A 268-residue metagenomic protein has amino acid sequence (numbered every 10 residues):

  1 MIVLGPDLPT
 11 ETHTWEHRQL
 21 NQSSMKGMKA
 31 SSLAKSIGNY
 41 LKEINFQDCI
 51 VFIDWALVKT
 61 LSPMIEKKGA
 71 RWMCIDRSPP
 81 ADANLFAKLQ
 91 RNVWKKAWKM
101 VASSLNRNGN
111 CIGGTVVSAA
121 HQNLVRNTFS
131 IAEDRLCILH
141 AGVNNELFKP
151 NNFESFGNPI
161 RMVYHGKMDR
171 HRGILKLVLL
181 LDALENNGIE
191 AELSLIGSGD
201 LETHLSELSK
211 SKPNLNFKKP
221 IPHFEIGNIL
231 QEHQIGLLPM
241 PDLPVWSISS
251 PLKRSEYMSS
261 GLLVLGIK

Functional and structural regions predicted by a protein language model:
M1-T10, I44-Q47, D182-N186: N-terminal subdomain of nucleotide-sugar transferases
I2-K29, H121, G199: N-terminal strand-loop element at the rim of the active site of nucleotide-sugar-dependent glycosyltransferases
G38, C74, P80-D82, R91-G114: Membrane-proximal helix-turn-helix segments that form the acceptor-binding/catalytic region of lipid-linked
F52-V58, D76-R77: Short His-centered aromatic/hydrophobic patch
T115, E154-L181, S194: Conserved donor-binding/catalytic core segment of Leloir-type glycosyltransferases
A120, G142: Carbohydrate-associated surface elements
R172, P222-I229, G236-S259, L265-K268: Nucleotide-sugar-dependent
T203-I235: Nucleotide-activated donor-binding/catalytic signature segment of Leloir-type glycosyltransferases, i.e., the conserved
